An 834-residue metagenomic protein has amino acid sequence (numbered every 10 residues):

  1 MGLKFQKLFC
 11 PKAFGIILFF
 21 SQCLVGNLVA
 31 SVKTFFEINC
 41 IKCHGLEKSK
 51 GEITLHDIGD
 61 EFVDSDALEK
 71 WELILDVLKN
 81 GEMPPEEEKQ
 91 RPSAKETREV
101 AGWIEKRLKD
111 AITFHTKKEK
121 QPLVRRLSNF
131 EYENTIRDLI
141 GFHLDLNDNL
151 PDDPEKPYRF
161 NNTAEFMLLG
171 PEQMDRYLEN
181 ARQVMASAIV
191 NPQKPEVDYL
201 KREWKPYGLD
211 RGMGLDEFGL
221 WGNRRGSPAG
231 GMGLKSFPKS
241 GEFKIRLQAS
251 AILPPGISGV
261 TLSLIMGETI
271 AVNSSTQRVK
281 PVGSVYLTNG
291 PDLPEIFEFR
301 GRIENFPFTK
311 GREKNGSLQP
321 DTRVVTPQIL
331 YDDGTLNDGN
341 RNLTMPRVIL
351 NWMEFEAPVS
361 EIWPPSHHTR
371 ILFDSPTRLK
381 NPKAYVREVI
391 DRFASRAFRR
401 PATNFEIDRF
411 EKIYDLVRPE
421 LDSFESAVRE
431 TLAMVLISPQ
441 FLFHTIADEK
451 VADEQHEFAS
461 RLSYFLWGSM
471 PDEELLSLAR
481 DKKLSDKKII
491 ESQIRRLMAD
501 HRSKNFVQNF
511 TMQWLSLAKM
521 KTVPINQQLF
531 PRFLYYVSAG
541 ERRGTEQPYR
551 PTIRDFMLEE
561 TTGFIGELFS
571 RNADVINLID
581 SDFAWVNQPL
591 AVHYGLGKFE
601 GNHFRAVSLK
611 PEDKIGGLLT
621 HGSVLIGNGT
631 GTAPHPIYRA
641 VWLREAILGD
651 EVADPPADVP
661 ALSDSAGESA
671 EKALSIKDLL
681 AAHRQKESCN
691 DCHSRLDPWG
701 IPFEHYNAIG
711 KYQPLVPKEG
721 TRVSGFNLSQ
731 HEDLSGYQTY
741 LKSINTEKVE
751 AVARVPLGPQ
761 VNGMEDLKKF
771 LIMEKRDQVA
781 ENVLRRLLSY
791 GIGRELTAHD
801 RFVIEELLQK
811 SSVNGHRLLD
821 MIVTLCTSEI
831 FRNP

Functional and structural regions predicted by a protein language model:
M1-P11: N-terminal secretory signal peptides that target proteins for export/translocation
K12-N27: Bacterial N-terminal signal peptides
S31-I53, D66-L73, V77-E82, E86-P834: Low-complexity, glycine/serine/threonine/alanine-rich intrinsically disordered linker and propeptide segments
H56-I58: Conserved beta-strand termini and adjacent loop/short-helix elements that scaffold enzyme active sites in alpha/beta
